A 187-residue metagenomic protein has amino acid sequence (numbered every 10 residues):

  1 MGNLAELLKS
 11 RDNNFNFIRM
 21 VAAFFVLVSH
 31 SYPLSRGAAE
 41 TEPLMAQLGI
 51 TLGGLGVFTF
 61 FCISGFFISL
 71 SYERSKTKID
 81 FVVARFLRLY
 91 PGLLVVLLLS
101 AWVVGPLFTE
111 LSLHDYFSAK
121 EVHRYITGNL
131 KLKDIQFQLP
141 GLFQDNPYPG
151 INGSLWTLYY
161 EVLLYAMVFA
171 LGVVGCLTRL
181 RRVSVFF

Functional and structural regions predicted by a protein language model:
M1-D12: Short, Lys/Arg-rich, polar N-terminal cytosolic tail immediately upstream of the first transmembrane signal-anchor
G2, G56-L87, G92-D115: Juxtamembrane transmembrane-helix termini
D12, K76-F81, V174-R182: Membrane-interface helix-boundary motifs at transmembrane edges
D12-Y72, Y90-L93: Functionally critical transmembrane alpha-helices in membrane proteins and complexes, commonly lining
H30-P33, S100, V104, G172: Structural signal for membrane-spanning alpha-helices in multi-pass inner-membrane proteins, emphasizing helix cores
S35-E42, R74-S75, G105-L113, L177-R181: Transmembrane helix-loop junctions in multipass membrane proteins, especially transporters and channels
L48-G54, Y90, L94-V162, A166: Membrane-interface helix-loop-helix regions
V162-F187: Solvent-exposed interhelical
